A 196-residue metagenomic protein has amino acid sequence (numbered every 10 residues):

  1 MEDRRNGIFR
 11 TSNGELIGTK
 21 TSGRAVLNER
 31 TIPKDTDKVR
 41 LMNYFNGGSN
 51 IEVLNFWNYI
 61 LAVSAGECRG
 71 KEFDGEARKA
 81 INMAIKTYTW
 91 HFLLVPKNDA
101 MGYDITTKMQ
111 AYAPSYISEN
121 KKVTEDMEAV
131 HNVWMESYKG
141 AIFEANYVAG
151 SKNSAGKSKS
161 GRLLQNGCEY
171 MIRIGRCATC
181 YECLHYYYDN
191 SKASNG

Functional and structural regions predicted by a protein language model:
M1-G196: Conserved, single-site charged/polar hotspot
